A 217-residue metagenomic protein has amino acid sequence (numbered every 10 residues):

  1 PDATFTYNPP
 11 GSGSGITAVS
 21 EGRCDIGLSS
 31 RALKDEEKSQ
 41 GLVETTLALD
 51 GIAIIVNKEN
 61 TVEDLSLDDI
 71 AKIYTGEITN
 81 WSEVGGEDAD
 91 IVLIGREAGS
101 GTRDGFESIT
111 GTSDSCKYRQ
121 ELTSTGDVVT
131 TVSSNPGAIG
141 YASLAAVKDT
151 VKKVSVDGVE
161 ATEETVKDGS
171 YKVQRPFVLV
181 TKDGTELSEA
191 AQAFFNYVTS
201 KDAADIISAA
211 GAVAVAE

Functional and structural regions predicted by a protein language model:
P1-E217: Exported/periplasmic ABC-transporter solute-binding proteins
